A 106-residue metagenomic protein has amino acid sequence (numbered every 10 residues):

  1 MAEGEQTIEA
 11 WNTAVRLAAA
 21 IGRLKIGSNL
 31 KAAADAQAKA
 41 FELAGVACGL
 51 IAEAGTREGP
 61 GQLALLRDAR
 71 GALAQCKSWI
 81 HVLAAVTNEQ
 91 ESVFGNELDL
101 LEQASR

Functional and structural regions predicted by a protein language model:
M1-R106: Amphipathic alpha-helical assembly/interaction segments
